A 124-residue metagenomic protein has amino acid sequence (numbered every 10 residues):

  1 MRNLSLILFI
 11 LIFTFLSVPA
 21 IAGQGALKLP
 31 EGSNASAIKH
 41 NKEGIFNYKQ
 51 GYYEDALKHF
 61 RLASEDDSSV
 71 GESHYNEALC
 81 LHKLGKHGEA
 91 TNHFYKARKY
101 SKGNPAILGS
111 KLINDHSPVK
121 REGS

Functional and structural regions predicted by a protein language model:
K42, N76, G109-K111: Canonical tetratricopeptide repeat
K49-Q50, K83-L84, H116-V119: Register position in tetratricopeptide repeats
R61-E65, K99: Conserved structural position within tetratricopeptide repeats
